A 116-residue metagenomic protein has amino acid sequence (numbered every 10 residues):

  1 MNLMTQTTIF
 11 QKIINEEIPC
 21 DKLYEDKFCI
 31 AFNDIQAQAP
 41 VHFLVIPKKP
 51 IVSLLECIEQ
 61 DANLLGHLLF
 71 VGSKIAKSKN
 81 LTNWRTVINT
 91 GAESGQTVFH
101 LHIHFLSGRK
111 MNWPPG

Functional and structural regions predicted by a protein language model:
M1-G116: HIT superfamily nucleotide-processing domains
